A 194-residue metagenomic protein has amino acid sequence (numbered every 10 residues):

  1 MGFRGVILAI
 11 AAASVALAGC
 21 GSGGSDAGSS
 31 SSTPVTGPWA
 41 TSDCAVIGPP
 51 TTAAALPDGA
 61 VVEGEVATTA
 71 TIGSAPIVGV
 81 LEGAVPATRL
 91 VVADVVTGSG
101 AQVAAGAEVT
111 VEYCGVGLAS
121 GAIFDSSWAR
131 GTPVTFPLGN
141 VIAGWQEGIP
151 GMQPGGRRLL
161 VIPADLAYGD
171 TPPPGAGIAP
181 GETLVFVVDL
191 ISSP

Functional and structural regions predicted by a protein language model:
G2-P194: Cross-family detector of peptidyl-prolyl cis-trans isomerase
